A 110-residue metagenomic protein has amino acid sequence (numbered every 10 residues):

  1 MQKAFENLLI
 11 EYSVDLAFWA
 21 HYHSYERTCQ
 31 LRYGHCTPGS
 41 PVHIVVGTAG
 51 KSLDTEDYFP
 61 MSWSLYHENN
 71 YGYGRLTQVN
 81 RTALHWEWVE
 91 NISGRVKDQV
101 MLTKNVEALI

Functional and structural regions predicted by a protein language model:
M1-R95: Long, structured stretches of catalytic cores involved in phosphate-ester chemistry, encompassing
N69, L109-I110: Short, cationic low-complexity segments
I92-L109: Acidic, His/Gly-rich catalytic cores of divalent-metal-dependent hydrolytic chemistry
